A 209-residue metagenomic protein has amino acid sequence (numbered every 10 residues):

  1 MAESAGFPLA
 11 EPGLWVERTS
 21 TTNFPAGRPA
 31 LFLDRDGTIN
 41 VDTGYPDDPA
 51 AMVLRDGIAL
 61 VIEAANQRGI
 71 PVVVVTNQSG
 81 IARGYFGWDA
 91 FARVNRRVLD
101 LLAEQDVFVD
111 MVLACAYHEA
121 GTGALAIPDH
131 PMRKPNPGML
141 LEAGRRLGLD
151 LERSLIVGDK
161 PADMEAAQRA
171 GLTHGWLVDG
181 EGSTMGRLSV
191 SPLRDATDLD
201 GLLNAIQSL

Functional and structural regions predicted by a protein language model:
M1-L31, W88-D110, E119-I156, K160-L209: Asp-based, Mg2+/Mn2+-dependent phosphohydrolase catalytic module
A2-V73: Active-site neighborhood of HAD-like aspartate-dependent phosphohydrolases
D36, T43, S79, R83 (+2 more regions): Short glycine-rich loop/turn motifs that provide flexible caps or phosphate-binding loops at active sites
I39-D42, V73, L113-A124: Short, basic/glycine-rich phosphate-binding loops at helix/coil junctions that contact nucleotide phosphates
I39-N40, S79-R83, E119-G121, D163-M164: Short, active-site-adjacent cap segments at secondary-structure transitions
P46-V73, A82-R97, M132-P137, L141: Short, acidic loop-to-helix structural element flanking the phosphoryl-transfer center in phosphate-processing enzymes
P71-N77, D110-C115, L177: Short beta-strand segments at enzyme active-site cores
